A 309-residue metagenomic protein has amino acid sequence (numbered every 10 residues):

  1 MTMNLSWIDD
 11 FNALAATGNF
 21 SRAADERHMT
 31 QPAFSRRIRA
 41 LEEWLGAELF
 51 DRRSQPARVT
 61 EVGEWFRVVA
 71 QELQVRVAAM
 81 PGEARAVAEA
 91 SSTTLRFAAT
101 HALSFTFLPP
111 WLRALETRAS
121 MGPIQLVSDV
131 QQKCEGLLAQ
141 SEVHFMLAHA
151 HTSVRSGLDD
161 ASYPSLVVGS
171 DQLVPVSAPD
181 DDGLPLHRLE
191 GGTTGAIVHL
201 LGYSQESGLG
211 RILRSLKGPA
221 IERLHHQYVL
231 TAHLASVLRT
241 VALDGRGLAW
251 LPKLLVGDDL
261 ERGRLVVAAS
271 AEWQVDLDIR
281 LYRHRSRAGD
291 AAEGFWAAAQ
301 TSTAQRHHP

Functional and structural regions predicted by a protein language model:
N12-T30: Short helix-boundary/capping micro-motifs
E42-E61: A short LG(V/I)-centered, amphipathic sequence patch enriched for acidic residue(s) preceding the LG motif
S92-R155: Central regulatory/effector-binding core of bacterial HTH transcription factors
F107, G183, V266-P309: A late-sequence structural motif
D129-V198: Acidic, Gly/Pro-rich loop/turn segments at junctions of secondary structure
V130-Q131, A139-E142, H149, G208-L209 (+1 more regions): Hydrophobic hinge/microswitch elements
G157-L166, D171, S236-R285: Beta-alpha-beta core module
D182-L186, E190-G191, A196-I221, R306: Secondary-structure junction motif
